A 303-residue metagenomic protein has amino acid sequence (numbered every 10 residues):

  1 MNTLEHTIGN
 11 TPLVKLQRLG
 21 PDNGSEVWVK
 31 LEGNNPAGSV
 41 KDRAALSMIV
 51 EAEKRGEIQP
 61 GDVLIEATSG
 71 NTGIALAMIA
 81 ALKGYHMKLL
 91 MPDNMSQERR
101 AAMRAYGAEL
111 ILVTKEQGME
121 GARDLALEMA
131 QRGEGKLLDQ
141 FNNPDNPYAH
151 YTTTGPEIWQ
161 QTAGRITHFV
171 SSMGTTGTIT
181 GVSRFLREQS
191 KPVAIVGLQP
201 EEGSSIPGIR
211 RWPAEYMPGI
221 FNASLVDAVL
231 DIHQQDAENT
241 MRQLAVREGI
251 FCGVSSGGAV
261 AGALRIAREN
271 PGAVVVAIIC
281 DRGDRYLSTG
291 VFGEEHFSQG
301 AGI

Functional and structural regions predicted by a protein language model:
M1-I303: PLP-dependent amino-acid enzyme catalytic core
